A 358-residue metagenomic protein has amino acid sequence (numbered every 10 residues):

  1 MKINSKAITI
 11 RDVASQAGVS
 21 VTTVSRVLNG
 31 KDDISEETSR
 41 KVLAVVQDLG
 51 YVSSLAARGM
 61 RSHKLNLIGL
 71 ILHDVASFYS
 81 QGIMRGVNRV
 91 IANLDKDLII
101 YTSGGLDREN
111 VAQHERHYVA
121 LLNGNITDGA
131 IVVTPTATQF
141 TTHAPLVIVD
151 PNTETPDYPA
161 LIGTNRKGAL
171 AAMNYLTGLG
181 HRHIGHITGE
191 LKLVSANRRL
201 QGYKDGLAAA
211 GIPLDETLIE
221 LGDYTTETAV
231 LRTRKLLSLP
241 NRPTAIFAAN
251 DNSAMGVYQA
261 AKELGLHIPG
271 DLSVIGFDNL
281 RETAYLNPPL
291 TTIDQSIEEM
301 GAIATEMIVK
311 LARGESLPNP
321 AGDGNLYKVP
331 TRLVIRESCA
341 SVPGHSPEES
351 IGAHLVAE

Functional and structural regions predicted by a protein language model:
M1-N66, Y79, L355-E358: N-terminal helix-turn-helix DNA-binding module of bacterial transcription factors
M1-S5, L67-N174, G178, S238 (+1 more regions): Alpha-helical recognition/docking segments in bacterial nutrient-uptake and carbohydrate-utilization systems
Q16, V21-R26, M60-A76, G86 (+2 more regions): Short beta-strand segments enriched in small/hydrophobic residues
L55, H73-G82, I100-Q113, P151 (+6 more regions): Hinge/beta->alpha junction and helix N-cap segments in small-molecule ligand-binding domains
Y118-T134, G185-I187, P240-N250, S273-I275: Periplasmic-binding protein-like
R182-H183, L214-L218, I268-S273: Short acidic capping loops at alpha-helix termini that bridge into adjacent secondary structure
R234-E358: Flexible loop/turn connectors
